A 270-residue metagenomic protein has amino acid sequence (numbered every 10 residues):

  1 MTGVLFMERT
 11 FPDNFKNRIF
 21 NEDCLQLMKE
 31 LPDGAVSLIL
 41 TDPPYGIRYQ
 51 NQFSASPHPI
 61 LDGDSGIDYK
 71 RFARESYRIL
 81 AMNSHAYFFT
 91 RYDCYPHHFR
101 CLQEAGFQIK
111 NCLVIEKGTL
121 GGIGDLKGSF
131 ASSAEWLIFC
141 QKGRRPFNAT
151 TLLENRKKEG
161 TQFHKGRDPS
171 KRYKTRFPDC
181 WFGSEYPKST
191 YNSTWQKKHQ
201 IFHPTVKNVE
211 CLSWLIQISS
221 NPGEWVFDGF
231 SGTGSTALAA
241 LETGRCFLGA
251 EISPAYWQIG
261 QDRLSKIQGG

Functional and structural regions predicted by a protein language model:
M1-P43, S265-G269: SAM-dependent nucleic-acid methyltransferase catalytic core
I19-E22, P59-K70, F202-E210: Conserved phosphate-coordination/catalytic loops
F20, Y87-F88, G229, G249: Conserved SAM-binding loop
L27, P96-H98, A239, I259: Phosphate- and divalent-cation-binding pockets in alpha/beta enzyme and binding domains that engage nucleotide-derived
L31-P32, R78-I79, L215-N221: Glycine-rich helix-loop-beta junction characteristic of Rossmann-like nucleotide cofactor-binding loops
A35-H85, T243: SAM-dependent methyltransferase catalytic-core segment centered on the flexible catalytic loop and adjoining short
L40, Y49-Q50, S56, Q103-G270: Class I S-adenosyl-L-methionine
S65-L120: Conserved Class I SAM-dependent methyltransferase catalytic core
